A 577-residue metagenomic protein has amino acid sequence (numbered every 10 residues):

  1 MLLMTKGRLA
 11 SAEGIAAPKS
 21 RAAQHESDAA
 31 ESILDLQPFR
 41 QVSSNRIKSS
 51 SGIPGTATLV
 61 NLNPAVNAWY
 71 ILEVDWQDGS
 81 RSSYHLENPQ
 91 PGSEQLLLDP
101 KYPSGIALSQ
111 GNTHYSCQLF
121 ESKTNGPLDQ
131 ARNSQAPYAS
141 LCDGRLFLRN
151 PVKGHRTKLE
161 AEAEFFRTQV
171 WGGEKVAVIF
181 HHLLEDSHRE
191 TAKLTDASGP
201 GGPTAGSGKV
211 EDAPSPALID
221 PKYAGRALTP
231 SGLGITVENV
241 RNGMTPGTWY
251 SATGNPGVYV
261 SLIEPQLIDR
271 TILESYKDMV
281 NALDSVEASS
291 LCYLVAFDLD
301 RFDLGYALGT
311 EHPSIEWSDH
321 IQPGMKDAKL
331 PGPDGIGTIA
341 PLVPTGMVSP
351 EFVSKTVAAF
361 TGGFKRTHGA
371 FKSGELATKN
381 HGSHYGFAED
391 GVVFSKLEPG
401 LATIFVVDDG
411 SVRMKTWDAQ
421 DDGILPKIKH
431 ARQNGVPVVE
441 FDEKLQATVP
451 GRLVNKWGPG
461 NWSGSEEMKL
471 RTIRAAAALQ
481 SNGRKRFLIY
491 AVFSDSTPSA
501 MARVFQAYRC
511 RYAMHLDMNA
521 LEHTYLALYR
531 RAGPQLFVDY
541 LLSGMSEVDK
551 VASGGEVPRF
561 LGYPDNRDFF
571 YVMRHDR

Functional and structural regions predicted by a protein language model:
M1-M4, M244, M279, M325 (+8 more regions): Detector for methionine-enriched segments
L2-V392: Zymogen propeptides
S285-S289, S395-E398, M468-R471, L561-P564: A short catalytic or substrate-binding loop motif that flags glycine-/basic-rich loops and adjacent residues that bind
L294-A296, T403, A476, F569: Conserved hydrophobic/aromatic beta-strand scaffold that supports enzyme active sites
L308-S494, P498-M501, F505-Q506: Aspartyl protease catalytic domain
V438-R452, W462-R577: Extended C-terminal subregions enriched in glycine
